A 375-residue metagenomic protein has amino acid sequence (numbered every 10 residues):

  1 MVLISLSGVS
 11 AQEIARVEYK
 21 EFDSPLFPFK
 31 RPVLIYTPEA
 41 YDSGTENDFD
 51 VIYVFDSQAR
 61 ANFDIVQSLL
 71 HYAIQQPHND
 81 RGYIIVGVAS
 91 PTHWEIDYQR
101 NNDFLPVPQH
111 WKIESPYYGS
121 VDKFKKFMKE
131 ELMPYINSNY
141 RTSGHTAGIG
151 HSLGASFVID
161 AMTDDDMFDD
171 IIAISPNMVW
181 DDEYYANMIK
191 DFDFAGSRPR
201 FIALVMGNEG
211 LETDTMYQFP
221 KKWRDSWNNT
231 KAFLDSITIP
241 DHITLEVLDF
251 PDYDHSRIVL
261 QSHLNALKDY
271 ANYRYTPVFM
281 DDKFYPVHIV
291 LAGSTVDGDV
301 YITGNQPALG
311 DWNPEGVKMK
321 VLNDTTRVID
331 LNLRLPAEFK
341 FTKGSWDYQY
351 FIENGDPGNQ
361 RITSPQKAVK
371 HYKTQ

Functional and structural regions predicted by a protein language model:
M1-I14: Bacterial Sec-dependent N-terminal signal peptides
S7-V9, L70, Q366: Serine/proline-rich low-complexity intrinsically disordered segments, especially terminal tails, linkers
Q12-D282, D297-A308, L322-R327, F339: Non-catalytic cap/lid and distal C-terminal segments of serine-dependent acyl enzymes
Y36, P365-Q366: Intrinsically disordered, low-complexity segments enriched in polar/charged small residues
K283-A292: A short, amphipathic beta-strand motif
L291-P336, G344-P365: Aromatic-rich carbohydrate-binding modules that target alpha-glucans
T295, K367-Q375: Compositionally biased low-complexity segments at domain edges in trafficked proteins and select soluble regulators
